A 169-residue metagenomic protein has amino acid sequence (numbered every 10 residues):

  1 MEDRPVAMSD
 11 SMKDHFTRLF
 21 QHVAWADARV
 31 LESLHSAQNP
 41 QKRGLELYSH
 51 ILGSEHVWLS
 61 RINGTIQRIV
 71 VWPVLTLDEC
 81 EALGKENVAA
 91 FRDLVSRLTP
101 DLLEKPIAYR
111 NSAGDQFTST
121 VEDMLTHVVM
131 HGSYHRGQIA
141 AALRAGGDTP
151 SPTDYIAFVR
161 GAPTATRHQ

Functional and structural regions predicted by a protein language model:
M1-M8: N-terminal amphipathic/basic-hydrophobic helices that include classical n-h-c signal peptides and signal-anchor
S9, F16, L77: Flexible, glycine- and charge-enriched loops at secondary-structure boundaries
K13, T17-P73, S112-Q169: Short, contiguous alpha-helical
I66-R110: Helix-adjacent hinge/juxtasegments
